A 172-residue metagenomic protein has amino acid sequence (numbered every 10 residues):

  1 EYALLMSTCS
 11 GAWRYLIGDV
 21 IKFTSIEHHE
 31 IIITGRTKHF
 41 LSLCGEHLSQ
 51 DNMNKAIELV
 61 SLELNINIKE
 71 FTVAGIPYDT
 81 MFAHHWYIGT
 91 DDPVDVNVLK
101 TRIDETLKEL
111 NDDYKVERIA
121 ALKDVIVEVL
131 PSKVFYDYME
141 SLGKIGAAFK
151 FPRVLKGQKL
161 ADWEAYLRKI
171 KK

Functional and structural regions predicted by a protein language model:
E1-K172: AMP-binding adenylation
